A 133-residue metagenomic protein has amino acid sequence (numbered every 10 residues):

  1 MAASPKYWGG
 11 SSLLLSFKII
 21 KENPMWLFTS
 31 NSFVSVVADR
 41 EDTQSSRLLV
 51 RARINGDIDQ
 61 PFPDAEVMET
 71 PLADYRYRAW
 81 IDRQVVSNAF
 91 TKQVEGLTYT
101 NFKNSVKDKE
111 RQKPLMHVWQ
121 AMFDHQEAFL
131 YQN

Functional and structural regions predicted by a protein language model:
M1-A2, N88: Residue-level detector of intrinsically disordered, flexible termini and proteolytic processing junctions
A2-S4, G9-L13: N-terminal amphipathic/hydrophobic targeting modules at extreme N-termini, encompassing cleavable Sec/SRP-type signal
F17-N133: Structured alpha/beta or helical-core interaction and ligand-binding surfaces enriched in interleaved
